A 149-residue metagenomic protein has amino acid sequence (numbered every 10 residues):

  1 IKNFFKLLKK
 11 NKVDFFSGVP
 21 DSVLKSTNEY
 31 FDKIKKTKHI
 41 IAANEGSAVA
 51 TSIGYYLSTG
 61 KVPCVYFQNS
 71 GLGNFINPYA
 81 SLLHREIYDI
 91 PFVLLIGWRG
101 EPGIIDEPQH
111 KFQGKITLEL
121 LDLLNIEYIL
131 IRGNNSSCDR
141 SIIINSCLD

Functional and structural regions predicted by a protein language model:
I1-D149: Thiamine diphosphate
